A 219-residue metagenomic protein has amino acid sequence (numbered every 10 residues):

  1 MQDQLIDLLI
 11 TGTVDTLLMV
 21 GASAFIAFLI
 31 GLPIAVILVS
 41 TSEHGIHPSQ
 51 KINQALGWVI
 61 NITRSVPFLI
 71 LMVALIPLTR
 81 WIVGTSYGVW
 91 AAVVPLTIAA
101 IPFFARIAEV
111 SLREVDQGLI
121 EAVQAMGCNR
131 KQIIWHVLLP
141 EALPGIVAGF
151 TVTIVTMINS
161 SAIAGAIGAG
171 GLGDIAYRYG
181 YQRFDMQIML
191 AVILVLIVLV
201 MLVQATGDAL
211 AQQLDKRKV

Functional and structural regions predicted by a protein language model:
M1-I6, I167: Short membrane-interfacial helix/loop motifs at transmembrane-helix boundaries
L8-R113, A148-M157, V195-V203: Membrane-water interface segments at the C-terminal ends of transmembrane alpha-helices in multi-pass inner-membrane
T16, L78, T97, S111 (+5 more regions): Amphipathic alpha-helical segments that mediate coupling or scaffolding at interfaces
L17, G21, R130-I163: Transmembrane alpha-helices
I37-E43, A125, L190-V219: C-terminal transmembrane helix and the adjacent membrane-cytosol boundary/short C-terminal tail of inner/organellar
Y87-V89, R130, M186: Alpha-helix N-cap/start motif
I107-I146, A176, K216: Short cytoplasmic-facing helical segments at TM-TM junctions of multi-pass membrane proteins
S160-L190, L194-V195, D215, V219: Glycine-rich helix-loop "coupling/hinge" segments at transmembrane-helix boundaries in multipass transporters
